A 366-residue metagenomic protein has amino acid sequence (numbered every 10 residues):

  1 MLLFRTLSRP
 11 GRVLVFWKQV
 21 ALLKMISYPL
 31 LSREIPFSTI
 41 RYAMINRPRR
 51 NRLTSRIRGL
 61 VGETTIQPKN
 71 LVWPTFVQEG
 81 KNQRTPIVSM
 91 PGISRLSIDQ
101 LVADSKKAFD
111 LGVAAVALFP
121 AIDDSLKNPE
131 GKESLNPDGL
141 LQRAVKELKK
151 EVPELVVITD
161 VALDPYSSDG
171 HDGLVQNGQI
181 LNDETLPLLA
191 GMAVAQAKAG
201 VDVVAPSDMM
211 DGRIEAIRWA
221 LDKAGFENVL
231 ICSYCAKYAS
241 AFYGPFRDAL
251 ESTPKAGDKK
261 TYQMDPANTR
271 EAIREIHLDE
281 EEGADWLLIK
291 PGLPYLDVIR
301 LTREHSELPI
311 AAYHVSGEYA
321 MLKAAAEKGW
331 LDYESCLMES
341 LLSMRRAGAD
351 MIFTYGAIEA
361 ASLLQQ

Functional and structural regions predicted by a protein language model:
L22-E34, S38-I40: Short, positively charged and aromatic/hydrophobic N-terminal segments
R41-Q83, G244-S252, K259: N-terminal amphipathic alpha-helix/helix-capping segment at the start of soluble metabolic enzymes
I45, E63, V88-L96: A short N-terminal beta->alpha junction/helix N-cap motif
N82-P86, I93-L308, Y313-Q365: Alpha/beta enzyme core
